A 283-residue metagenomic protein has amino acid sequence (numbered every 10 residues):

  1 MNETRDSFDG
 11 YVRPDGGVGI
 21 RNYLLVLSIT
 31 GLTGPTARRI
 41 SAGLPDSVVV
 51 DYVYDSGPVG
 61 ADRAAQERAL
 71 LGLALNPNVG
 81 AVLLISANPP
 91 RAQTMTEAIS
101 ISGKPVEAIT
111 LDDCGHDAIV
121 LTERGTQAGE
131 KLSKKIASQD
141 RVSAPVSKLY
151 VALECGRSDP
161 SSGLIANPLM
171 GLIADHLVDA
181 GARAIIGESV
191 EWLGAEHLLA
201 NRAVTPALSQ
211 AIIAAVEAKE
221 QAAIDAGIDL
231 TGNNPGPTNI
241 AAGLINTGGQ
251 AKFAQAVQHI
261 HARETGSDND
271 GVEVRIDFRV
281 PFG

Functional and structural regions predicted by a protein language model:
M1-L149, L153-E154, S158-A254, R275 (+1 more regions): Metallocofactor- and cofactor-centric catalytic cores in central/energy metabolism, strongly enriched
A256-I260, T265, N269-V274, F278: Alpha-helix boundary/capping motif
